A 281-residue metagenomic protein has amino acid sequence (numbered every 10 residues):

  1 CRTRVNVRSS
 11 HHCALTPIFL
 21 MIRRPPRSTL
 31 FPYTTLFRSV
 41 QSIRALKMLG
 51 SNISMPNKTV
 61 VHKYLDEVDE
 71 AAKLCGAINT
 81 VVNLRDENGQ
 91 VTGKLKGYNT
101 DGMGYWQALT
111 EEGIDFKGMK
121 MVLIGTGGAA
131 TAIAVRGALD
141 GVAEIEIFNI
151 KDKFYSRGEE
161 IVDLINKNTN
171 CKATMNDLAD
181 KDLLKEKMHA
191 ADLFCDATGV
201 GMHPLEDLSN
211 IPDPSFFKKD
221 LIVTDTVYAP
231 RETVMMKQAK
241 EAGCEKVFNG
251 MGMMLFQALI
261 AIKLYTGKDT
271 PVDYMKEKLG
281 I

Functional and structural regions predicted by a protein language model:
C1, M21-P25, T29-L36: Short, small-residue-biased leader/transition segments that mark boundaries at the very start of proteins
R8, P32-E112: Phosphate/diphosphate ligand-binding glycine-rich loop within oxidoreductases
N99-G102, G118-A138: Glycine-rich adenosine-cofactor-binding loop
L139-E144, A242-E245: Conserved S-adenosyl-L-methionine
V142-T169: NAD(P)-binding Rossmann-fold cofactor-contacting core
C171-V247: Rossmann-like adenosine-cofactor binding region
L221-I222, T226-I281: Adenosine-phosphate binding glycine-rich loop
